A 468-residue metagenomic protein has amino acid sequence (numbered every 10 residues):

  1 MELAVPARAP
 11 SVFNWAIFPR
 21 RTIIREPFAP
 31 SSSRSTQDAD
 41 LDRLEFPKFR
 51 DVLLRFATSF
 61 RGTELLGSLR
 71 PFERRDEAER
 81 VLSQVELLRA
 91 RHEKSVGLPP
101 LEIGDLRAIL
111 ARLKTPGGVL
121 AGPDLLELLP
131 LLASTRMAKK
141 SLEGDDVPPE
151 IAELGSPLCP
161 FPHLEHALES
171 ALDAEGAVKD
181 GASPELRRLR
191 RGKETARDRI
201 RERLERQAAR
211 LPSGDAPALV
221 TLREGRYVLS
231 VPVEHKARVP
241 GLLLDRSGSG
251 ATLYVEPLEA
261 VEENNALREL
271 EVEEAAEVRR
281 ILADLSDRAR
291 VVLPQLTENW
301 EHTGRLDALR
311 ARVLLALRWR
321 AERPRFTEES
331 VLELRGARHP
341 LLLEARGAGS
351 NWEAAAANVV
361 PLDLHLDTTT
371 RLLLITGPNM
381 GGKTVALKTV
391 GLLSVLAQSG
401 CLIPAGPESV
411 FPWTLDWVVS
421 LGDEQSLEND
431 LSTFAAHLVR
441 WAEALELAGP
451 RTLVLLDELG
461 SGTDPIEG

Functional and structural regions predicted by a protein language model:
E2-V12, A16, E26-A29: Acidic, Ala/Val/Gly-enriched low-complexity intrinsically disordered segments
I17, R21-L189, V292-Q295, N299-V313 (+2 more regions): Conserved amphipathic alpha-helical "coupling/scaffold" segments that transmit conformational changes between domains
P160-G176, E262-A283: Extended, charged coiled-coil "arm/hinge" scaffolds of SMC/Rad50-like chromosome-maintenance ATPases and other large
R187-H235: Extended, Lys/Arg-enriched charged tracts that mediate electrostatic binding to polyanionic substrates
Q207-E224, V313-G336, G406, T414: Long, charged, glycine-rich C-terminal linkers/tails
L219, R223-P257, N264, R325-P361: SMC-family hinge/dimerization module
E271-R305: Non-transmembrane, heptad-repeat alpha-helical coiled-coil rod segments that act as dimerization/spacing scaffolds
R320, T327-G468: ATPase nucleotide-binding head domains, primarily ABC-like/P-loop NTPase cores
